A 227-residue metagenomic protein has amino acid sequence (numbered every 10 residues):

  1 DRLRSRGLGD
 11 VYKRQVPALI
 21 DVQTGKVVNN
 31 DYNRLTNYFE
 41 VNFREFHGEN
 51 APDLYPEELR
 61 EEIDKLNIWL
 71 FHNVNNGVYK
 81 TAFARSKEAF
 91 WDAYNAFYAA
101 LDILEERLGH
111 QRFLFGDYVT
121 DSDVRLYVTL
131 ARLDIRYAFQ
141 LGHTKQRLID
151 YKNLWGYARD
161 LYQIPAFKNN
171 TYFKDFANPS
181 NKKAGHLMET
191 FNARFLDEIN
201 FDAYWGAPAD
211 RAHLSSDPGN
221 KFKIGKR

Functional and structural regions predicted by a protein language model:
D1-Y12: Single conserved hydrophobic/aromatic residue that forms the stacking wall/gate of nucleotide- or nucleobase-binding
G9, R132, K152, G185-T190: Short alpha-helix boundary/capping motifs
Q23, V27-Y172: GST-like fold's C-terminal all-alpha helical module
R159, I164-R227: Pan-eukaryotic secretory-pathway lumenal catalytic ectodomains of glycan-active enzymes
